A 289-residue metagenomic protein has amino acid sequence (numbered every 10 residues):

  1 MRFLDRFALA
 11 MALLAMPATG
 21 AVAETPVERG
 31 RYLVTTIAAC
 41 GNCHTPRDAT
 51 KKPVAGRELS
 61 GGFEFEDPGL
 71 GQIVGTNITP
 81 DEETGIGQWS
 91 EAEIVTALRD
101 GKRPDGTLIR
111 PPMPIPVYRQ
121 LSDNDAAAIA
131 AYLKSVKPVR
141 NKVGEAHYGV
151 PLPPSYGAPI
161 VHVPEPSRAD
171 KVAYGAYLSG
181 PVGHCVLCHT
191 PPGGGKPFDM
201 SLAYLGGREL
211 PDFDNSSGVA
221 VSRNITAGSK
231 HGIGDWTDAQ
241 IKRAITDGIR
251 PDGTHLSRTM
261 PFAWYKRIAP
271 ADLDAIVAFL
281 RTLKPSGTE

Functional and structural regions predicted by a protein language model:
M1-D5: N-terminal secretory signal peptides that target proteins for export/translocation
A8-A18: Bacterial N-terminal signal peptides
T19-T35, D48-K51, P153-G180: Electrostatic cytochrome c docking/interface patches
G30, I37-R47, I94, I129 (+5 more regions): The canonical Cys-X-X-Cys-His
C43-A49, R99, P114, K134-S135 (+2 more regions): Detector for the c-type heme attachment site
L59-E93, P116-A126, A203-A244, F262-L273: Electron-transfer interface patches adjacent to heme c in soluble/periplasmic c-type cytochromes and di-/multiheme
S90-P104, V117-K142, T237-G253, P261-E289: C-terminal capping alpha-helices of c-type cytochrome domains
N141-L152: Extended, well-folded interaction surfaces typified by the phenylalanyl-tRNA synthetase beta subunit core
